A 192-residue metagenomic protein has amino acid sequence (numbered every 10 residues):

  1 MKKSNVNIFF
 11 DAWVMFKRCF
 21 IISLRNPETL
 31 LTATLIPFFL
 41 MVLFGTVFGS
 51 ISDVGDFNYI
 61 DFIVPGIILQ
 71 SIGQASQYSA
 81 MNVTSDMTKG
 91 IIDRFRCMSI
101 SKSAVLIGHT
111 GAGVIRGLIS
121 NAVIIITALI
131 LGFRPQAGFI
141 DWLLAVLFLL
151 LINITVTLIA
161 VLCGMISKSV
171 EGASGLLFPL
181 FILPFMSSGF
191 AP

Functional and structural regions predicted by a protein language model:
S4-D11, C19-K89, G117, N121 (+4 more regions): Transmembrane helix-boundary elements of multi-pass transport/secretion proteins, especially ABC-type permease modules
R25, R96, S101, K168-S169: A helix-boundary/kink motif common to multi-pass secondary transporters, especially Major Facilitator Superfamily
V83-A112: Helix-loop-helix units of permease transmembrane domains in multi-pass membrane transporters, especially ABC
K102, L106-F178, I182-S187: Alpha-helical transmembrane segments and their short interhelical loops
S188-P192: Metallo-beta-lactamase
